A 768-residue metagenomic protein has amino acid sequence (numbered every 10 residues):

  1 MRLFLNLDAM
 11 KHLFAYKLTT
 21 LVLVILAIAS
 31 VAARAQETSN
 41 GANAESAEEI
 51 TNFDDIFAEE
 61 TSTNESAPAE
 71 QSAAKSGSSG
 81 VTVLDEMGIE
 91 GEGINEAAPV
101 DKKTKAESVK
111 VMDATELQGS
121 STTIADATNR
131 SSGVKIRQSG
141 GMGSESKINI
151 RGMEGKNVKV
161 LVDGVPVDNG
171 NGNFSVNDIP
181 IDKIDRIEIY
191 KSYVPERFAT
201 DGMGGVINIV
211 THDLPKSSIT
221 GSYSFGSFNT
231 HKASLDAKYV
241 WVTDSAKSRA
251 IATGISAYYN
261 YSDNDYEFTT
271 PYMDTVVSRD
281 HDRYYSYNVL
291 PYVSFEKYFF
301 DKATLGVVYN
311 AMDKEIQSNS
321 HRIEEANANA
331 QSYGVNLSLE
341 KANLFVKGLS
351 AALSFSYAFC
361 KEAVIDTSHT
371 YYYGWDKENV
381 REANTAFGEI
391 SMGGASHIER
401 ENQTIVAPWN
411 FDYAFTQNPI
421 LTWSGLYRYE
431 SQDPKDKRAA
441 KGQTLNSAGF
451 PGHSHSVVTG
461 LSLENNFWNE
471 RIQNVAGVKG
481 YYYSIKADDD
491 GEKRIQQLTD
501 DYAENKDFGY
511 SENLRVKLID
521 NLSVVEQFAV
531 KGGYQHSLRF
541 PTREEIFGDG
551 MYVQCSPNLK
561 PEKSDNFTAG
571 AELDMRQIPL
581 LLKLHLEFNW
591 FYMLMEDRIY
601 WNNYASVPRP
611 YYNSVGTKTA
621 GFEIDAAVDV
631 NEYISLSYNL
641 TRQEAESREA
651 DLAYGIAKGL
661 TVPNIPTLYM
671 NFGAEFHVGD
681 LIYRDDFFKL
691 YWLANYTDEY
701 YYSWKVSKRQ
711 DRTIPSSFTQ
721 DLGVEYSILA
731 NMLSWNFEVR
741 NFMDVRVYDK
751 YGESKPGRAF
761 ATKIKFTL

Functional and structural regions predicted by a protein language model:
V22, R283-V289, S294-E296, N310 (+6 more regions): Conserved C-terminal beta-signal and adjacent last beta-strands/turns of outer-membrane beta-barrel proteins
G41, F53, E65, A69 (+3 more regions): N-terminal periplasmic "start-of-domain" segments of outer-membrane beta-barrel proteins
V165-S192: Short acidic/polar hinge/loop motifs at secondary-structure boundaries that mediate gating or recognition
E188, E196, V206, H212-W241 (+1 more regions): Short strand-turn segments of transmembrane beta-barrel domains in outer membranes, especially the first one or two
K216, S224, V240-A326: Periplasmic-side early beta-strands and strand-to-turn transitions of outer-membrane beta-barrels
V293-A311, A330-Q527, G533-Q535, P579-W590 (+1 more regions): Face-selective signature of the C-terminal outer-membrane beta-barrel domain
W468-Q473, Y481-Y483, H585, N589-L594 (+2 more regions): Gram-negative outer-membrane beta-barrel transporters
V530-Q535, E562-A620, T641: Membrane-embedded beta-barrel scaffold of Gram-negative outer-membrane proteins
